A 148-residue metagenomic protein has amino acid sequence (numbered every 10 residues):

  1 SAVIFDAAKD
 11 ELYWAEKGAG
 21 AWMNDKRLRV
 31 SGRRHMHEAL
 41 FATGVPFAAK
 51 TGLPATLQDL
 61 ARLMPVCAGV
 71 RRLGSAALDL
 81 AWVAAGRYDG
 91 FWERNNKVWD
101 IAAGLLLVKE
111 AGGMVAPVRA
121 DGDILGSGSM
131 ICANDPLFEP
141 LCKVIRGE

Functional and structural regions predicted by a protein language model:
S1-L80, S127-E148: Acidic beta-strand-loop-alpha-helix segment within the catalytic core of divalent metal-dependent phosphate-processing
A2, A21, G104, A111-G113: Small-residue (primarily alanine) positions within well-ordered alpha-helices, especially packing/interaction faces
V45, R94-N96, V118-D121: Short secondary-structure boundary segments
A81-A84, A102-E110: Hydrophobic residues within well-ordered alpha-helices
A85-G90, G113-M114: Alpha-to-beta junction loops
W99: Acidic donor-binding loop at a coil-to-helix junction in glycosyltransferase catalytic cores that engages
G112-S129: Acidic, metal-binding active-site segment of PIN/NYN-like and related structure-specific nucleases
